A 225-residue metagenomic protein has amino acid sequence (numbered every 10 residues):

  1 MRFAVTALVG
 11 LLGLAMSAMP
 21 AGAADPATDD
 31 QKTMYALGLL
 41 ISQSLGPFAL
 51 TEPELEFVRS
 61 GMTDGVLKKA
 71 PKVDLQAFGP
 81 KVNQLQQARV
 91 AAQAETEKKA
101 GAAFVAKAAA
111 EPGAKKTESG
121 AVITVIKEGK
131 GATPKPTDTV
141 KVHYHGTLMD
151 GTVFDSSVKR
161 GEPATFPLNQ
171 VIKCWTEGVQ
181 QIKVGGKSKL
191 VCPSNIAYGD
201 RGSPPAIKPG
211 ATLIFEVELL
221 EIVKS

Functional and structural regions predicted by a protein language model:
R2-A4, P20-S225: Cross-family detector of peptidyl-prolyl cis-trans isomerase
T6-A18: Bacterial N-terminal signal peptides
